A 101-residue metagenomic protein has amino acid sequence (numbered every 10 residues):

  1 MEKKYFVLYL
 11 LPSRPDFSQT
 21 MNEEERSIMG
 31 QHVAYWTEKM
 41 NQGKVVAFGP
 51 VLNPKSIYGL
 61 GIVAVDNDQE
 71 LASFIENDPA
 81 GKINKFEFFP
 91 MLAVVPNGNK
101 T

Functional and structural regions predicted by a protein language model:
M1-T101: Conserved, structured core segments of small domains
